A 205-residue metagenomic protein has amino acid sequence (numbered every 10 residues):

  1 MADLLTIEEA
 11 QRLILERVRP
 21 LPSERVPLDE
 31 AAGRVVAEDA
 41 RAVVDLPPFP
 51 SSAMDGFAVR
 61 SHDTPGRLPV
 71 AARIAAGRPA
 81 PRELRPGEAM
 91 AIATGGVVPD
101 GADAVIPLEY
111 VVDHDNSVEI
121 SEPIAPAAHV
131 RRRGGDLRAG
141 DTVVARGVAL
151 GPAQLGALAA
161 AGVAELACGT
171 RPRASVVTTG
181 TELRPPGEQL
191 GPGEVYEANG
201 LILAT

Functional and structural regions predicted by a protein language model:
M1-L68, N116, R132: Short, low-complexity N-terminal leaders and the immediately following helix N-cap/first helix
A2, L13, A40, A58-T205: Short, glycine/charged-enriched hinge/interface segments at domain edges or termini
